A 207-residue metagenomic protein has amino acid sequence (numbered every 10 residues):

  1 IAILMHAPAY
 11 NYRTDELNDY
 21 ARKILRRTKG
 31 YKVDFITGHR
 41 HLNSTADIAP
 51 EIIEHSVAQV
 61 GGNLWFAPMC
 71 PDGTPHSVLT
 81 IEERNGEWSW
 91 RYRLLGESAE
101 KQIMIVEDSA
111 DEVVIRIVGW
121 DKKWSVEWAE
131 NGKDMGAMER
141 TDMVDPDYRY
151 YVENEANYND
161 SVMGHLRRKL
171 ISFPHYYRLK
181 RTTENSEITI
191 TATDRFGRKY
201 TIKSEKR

Functional and structural regions predicted by a protein language model:
I1-S56, S77, V118: His/acidic metal-ligating clusters that form di-metal
Y10, N63, M135: Flexible, glycine-rich phosphate/dinucleotide-binding loops and adjacent beta-alpha linkers at cofactor/substrate
L42, G61, D142: Residue-level detector of flexible, active-site-proximal loop/helix-junction positions within diverse enzyme catalytic
I52-N131, H165-L166, S172-E205: Binuclear metal-dependent phosphoesterase catalytic core
N131-P146: Short, surface-exposed loop motifs enriched in S/T, G, D/E and P with embedded aromatic residues
T141, S204-R207: Beta-sandwich/jellyroll recognition modules and their flexible linkers
D145-K180: Aromatic sugar-binding surface patches on proteins that engage polysaccharides or sugar-phosphate polymers
